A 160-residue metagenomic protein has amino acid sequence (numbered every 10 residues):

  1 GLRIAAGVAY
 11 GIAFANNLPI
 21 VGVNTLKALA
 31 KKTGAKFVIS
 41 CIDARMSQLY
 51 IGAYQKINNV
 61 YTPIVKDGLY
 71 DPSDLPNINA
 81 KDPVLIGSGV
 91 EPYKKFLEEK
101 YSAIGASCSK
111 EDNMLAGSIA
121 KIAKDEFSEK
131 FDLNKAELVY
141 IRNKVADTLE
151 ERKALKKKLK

Functional and structural regions predicted by a protein language model:
G1-P19: DPxDG-like acidic metal-binding loop motif
G1-R3, K95-L97, E151-R152: Short, glycine/acidic-enriched capping/hinge loops at junctions between secondary-structure elements
L2, V23, D132-K135: Non-catalytic, surface-exposed connector residues within folded enzymatic/regulatory domains
G7, G11, A28, S118-I122: Short amphipathic alpha-helical face segments that pack within enzyme cores and frequently flank/anchor catalytic
A15, K32, I122-E126: Active-site catalytic microenvironments for nucleophilic, acid-base chemistry
P19-N113, V145: Surface "functional belts" at beta-alpha junctions
S107-K160: Acyltransferase
